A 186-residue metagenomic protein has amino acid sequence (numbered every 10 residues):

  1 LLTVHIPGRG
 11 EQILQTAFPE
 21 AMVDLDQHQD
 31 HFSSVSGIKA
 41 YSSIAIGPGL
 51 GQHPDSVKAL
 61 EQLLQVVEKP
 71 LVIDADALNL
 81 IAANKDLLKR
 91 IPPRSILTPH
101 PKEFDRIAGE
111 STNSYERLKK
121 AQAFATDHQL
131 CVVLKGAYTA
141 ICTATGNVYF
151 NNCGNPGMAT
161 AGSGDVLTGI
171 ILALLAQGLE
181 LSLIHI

Functional and structural regions predicted by a protein language model:
L1-A75, N79-I96, P101-I184: Small-residue (G/A/S/T)-rich helix-start motifs and N-terminal tracts that mark the onset
